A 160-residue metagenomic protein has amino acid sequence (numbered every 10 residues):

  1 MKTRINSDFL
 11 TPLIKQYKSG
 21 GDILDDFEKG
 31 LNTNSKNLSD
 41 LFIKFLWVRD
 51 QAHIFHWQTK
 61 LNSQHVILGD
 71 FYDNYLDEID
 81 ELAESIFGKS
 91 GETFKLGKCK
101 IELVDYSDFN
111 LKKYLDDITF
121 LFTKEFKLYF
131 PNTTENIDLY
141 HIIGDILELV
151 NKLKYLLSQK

Functional and structural regions predicted by a protein language model:
M1-L38, D138-H141: Charge-dense, intrinsically disordered terminal/linker segments
L24-K36, V66-D77, K100-D105: Short charge-dense sequence patches
L31-F42, V48, S107-L111: Disorder-to-helix initiation segments
S39, I43-L46, D50, G69 (+4 more regions): Generic structural signal for well-ordered, non-transmembrane alpha-helical segments in soluble/cytosolic regions
W47-D70, E92, L128-N136: Helix-loop segments that flank and shape redox-cofactor active sites
Q51-Q58, E81, S85-G88, L121-Y129 (+1 more regions): Amphipathic, soluble alpha-helical interaction motifs
S63-K95: Conserved alpha-helical segments that form or flank metal/cofactor-binding pockets of metalloenzymes
K98-L157: Acidic/histidine-rich alpha-helical segments that form the ligand environment of transition-metal centers
